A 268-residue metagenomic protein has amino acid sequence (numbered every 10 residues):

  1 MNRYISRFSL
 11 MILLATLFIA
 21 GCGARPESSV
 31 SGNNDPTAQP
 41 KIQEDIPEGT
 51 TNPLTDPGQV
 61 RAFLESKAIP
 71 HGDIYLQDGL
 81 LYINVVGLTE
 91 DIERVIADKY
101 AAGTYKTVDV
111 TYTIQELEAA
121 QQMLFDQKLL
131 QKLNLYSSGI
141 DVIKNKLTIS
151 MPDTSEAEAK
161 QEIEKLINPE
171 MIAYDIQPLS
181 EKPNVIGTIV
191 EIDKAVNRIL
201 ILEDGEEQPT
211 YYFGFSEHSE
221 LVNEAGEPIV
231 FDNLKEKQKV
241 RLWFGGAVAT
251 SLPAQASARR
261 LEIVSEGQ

Functional and structural regions predicted by a protein language model:
M1-S9: Bacterial N-terminal signal peptides that target proteins for export
L17-G21: C-terminal motif of bacterial Sec signal peptides marking the signal peptidase cleavage site
A24-Y82, V185: N-terminal, intrinsically disordered, polar/charged segments of Gram-positive cell-envelope systems that serve as
N52-S66, Q115-K132: Short amphipathic alpha-helix segments
P70-D98, D109-E116, L133-K160, P178-S180: Short glycine/threonine-rich beta-strand-turn micro-motifs
K106-F125, A173-I186: Short proline/glycine- and acidic-rich turn/helix-capping motifs at secondary-structure junctions
E162-L166, G245-Q255: Short, exposed beta-strand-loop hairpins at the edges of beta-sheets in extracellular/periplasmic proteins
Q177-K239, W243-T250, L261-Q268: Solvent-exposed hydroxyl-ligand-binding patches built from regularly spaced Ser/Thr and small hydrophobics
